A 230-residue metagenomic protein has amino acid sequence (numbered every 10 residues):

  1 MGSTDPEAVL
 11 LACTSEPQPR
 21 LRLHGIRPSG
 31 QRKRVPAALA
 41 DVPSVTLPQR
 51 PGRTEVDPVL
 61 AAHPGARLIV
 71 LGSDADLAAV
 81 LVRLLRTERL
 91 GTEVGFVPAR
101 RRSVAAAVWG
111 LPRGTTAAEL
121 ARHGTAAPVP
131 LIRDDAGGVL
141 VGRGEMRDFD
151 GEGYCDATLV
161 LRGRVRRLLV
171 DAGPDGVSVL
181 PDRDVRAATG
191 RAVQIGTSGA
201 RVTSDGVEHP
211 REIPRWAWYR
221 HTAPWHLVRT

Functional and structural regions predicted by a protein language model:
D5-V9: Extreme N-terminal starter segment of soluble prokaryotic enzymes
L10-P64, L71-A78, V82-R86, L90-S204: Catalytic core of DAGKc-family lipid kinases
A200, G206-T230: Extended hydrophobic packing segments that form well-structured cores
